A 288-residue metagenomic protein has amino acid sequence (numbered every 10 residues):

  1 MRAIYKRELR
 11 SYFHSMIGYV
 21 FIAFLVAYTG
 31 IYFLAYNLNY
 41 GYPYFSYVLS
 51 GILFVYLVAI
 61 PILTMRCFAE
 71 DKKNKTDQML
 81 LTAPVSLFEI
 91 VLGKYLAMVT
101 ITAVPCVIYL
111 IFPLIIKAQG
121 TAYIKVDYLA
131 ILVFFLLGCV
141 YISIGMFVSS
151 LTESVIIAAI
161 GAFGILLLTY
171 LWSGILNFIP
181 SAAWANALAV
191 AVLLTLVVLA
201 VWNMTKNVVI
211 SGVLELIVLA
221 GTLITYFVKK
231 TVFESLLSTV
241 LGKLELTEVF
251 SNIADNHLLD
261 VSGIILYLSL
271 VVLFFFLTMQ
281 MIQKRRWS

Functional and structural regions predicted by a protein language model:
M1-E70, I111, W202-K206, S211-L214 (+2 more regions): Hydrophobic alpha-helical transmembrane segments
A3, R7-S11, Q78-T82, G242: Short amphipathic alpha-helical coupling elements at transmembrane boundaries
Y19, F88, V155-I156, S262: Residues that define the loop-to-transmembrane-helix transition and helix capping in multi-pass membrane transporters
T29-Y36, Y40-V48, V55, G93 (+2 more regions): Secretory targeting signals
V48, Y128-L132, V249-V261: Short aromatic-rich membrane-water interface segments that cap or initiate transmembrane helices in multi-pass membrane
S50-L53, A130-L137, A183-T195, G212-V213 (+1 more regions): Alpha-helical transmembrane segments of polytopic membrane proteins
C67-A97: Helix-loop-helix units of permease transmembrane domains in multi-pass membrane transporters, especially ABC
V155-I253: Transmembrane helix segments
